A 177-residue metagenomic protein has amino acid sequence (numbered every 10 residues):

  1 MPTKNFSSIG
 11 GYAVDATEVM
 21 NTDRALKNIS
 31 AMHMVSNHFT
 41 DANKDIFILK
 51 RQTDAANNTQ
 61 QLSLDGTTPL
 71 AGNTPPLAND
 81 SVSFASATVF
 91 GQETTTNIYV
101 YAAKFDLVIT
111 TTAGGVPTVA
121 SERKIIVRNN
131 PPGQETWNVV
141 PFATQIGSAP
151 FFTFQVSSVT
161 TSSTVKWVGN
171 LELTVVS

Functional and structural regions predicted by a protein language model:
M1-A56: Intrinsic low-complexity, repeat-rich intrinsically disordered segments enriched in small/flexible residues
F39-S83, F90-A102, T112-E122, N129-T164 (+1 more regions): Surface-exposed ligand/attachment interfaces on beta-rich extracellular proteins
K104-D106: Low-complexity repeat regions of mature extracellularly deployed or surface/particle-associated proteins
S163-L171: Edge beta-strands of jelly-roll/beta-sandwich modules across compartments, strongly enriched in secreted/luminal
L171-S177: Short beta-strand-to-coil "C-cap" segments at the C-terminal boundary of structured domains/repeats, marking
